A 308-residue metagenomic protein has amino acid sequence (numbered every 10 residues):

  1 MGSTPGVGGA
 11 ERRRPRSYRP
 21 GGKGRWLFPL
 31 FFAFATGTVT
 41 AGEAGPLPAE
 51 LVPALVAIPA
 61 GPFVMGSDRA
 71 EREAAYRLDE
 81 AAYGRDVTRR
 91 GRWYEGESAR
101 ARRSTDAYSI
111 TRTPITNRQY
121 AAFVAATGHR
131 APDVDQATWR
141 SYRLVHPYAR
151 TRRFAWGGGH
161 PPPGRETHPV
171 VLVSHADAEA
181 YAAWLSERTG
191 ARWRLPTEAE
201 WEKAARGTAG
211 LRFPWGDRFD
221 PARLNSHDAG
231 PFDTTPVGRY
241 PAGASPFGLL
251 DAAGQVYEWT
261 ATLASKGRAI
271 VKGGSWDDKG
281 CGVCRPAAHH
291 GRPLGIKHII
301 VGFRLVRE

Functional and structural regions predicted by a protein language model:
T4-G6, R19, K23-Y148, H175-A176 (+3 more regions): Short, compositionally biased
V7-E11: Acidic, Ala/Val/Gly-enriched low-complexity intrinsically disordered segments
V64, R69-R90, R130, D135-L294 (+1 more regions): Functional-site microenvironments in short loops/helix caps that host divalent-cation chemistry
